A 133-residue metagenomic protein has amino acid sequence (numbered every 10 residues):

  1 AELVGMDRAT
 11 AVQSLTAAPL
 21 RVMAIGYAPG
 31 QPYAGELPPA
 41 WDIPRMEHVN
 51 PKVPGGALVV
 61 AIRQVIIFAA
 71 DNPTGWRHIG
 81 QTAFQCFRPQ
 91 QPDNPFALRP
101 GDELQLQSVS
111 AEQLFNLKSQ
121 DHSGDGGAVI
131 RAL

Functional and structural regions predicted by a protein language model:
A1-L133: Glycine-rich active-site loops that engage anionic ligands at enzyme catalytic sites
